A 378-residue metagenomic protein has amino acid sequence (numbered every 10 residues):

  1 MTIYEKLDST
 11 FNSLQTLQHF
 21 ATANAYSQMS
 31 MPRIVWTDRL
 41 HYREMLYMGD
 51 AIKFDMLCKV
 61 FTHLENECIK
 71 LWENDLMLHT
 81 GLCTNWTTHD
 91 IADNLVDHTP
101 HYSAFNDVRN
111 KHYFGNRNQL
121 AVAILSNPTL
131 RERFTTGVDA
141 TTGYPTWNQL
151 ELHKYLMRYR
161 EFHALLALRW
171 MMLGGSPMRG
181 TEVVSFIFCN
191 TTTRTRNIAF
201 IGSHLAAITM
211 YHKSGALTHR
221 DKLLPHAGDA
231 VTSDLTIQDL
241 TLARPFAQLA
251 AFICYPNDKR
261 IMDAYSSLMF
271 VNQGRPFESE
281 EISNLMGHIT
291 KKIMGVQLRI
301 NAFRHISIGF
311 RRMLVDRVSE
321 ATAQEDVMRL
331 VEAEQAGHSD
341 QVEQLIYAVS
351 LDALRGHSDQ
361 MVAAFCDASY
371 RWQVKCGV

Functional and structural regions predicted by a protein language model:
M1-T37: Noncatalytic N-terminal accessory/assembly modules of large enzymes
D38-V378: Extended accessory and catalytic-adjacent subdomains in large enzymes
